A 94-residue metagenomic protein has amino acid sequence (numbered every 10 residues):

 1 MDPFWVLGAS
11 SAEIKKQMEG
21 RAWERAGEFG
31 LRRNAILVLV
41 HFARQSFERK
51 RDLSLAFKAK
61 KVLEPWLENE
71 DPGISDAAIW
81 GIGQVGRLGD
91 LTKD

Functional and structural regions predicted by a protein language model:
M1-D94: Alpha-helical scaffold domains
